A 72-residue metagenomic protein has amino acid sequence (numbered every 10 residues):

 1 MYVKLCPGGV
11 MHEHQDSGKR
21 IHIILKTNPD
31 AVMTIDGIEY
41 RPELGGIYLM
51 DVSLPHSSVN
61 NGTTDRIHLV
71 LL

Functional and structural regions predicted by a protein language model:
M1-P7: A short glycine-rich, His/Asp/Glu-containing loop-to-beta-strand
K4, Q15-A31: Short, conserved beta-strand element in jelly-roll/cupin
P7-G8, G45, S53: Tight coil/turn sites that cap or link beta-strands
H12-H14, A31-M33, M50-G62: Short beta-strand His + acidic residue motifs that chelate non-heme Fe in jelly-roll/DSBH and cupin folds
I21-I24, I47-L49, T63-L72: A short hydrophobic beta-strand segment most commonly corresponding to one strand of the jelly-roll/cupin
I24-L44: A short beta-strand-loop-beta hairpin characteristic of the jelly-roll/cupin
